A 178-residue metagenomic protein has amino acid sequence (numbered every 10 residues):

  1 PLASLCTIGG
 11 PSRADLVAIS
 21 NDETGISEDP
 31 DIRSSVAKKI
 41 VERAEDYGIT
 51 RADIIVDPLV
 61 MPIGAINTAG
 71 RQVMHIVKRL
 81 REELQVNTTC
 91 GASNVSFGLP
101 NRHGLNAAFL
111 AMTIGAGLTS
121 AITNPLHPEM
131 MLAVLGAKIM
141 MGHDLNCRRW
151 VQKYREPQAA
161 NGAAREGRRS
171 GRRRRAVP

Functional and structural regions predicted by a protein language model:
A3-S4, P11-R165: Catalytic alpha/beta core domains of metabolic enzymes, predominantly
A163-P178: Terminal or standalone catalytic/regulatory effector modules within metabolic enzymes and repeat proteins
